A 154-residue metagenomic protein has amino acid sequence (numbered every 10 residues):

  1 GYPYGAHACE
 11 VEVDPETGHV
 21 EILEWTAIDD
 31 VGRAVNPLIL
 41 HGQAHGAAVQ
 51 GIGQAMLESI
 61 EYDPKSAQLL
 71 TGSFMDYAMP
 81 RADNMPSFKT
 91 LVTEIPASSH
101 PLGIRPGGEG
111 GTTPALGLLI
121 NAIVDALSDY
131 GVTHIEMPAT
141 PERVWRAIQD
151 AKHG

Functional and structural regions predicted by a protein language model:
G1-G154: C-terminal catalytic domains of large/alpha subunits in multi-subunit enzymes
